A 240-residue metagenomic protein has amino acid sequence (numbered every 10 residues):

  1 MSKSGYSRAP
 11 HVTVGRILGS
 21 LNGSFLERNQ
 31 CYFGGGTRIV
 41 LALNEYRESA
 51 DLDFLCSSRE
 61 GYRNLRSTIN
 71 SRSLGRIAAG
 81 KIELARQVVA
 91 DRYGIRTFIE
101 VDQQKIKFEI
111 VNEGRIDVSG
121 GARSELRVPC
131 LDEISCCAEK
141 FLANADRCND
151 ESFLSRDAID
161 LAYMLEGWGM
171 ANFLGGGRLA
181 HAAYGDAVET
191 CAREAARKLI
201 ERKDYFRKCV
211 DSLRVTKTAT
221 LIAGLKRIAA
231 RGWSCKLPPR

Functional and structural regions predicted by a protein language model:
M1-R240: Compositionally biased terminal segments of proteins
